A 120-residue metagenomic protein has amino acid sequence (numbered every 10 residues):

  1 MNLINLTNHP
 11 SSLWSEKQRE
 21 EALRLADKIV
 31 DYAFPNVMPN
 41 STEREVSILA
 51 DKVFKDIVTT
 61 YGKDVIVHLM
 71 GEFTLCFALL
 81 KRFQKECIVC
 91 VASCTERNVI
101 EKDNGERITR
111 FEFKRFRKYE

Functional and structural regions predicted by a protein language model:
M1-V65, A78-K81, K85-E120: Long, low-complexity, Lys/Arg-enriched
I66-T74: N-terminal glycine-rich "phosphate-gripper" loop used for MgATP/nucleotide binding and carboxylate activation
